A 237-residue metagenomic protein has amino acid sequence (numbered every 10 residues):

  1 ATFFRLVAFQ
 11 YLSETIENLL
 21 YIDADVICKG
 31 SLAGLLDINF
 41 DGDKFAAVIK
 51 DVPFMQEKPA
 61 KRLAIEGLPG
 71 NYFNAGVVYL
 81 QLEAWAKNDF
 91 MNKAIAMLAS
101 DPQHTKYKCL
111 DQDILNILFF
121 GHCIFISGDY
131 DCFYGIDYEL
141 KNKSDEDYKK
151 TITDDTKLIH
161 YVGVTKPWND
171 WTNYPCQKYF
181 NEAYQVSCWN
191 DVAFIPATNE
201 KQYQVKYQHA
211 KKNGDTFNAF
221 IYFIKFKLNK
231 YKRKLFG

Functional and structural regions predicted by a protein language model:
A1, P69-Y72, Y107, T151-I152: A short catalytic or substrate-binding loop motif that flags glycine-/basic-rich loops and adjacent residues that bind
T2-M55, Y72, V77-E83, N88: GT-A fold catalytic core of metal-dependent nucleotide-sugar glycosyltransferases, centered on the diacidic
R5, L20, R62, K227 (+1 more regions): Arginine residue identity/basic-tract feature
L36, A64-E66, K93-M97: Short, surface-exposed, charged loop/turn segments at secondary-structure junctions
F45-E66, N173-C176, W189: A short, conserved beta-to-alpha structural element at the edge of catalytic cores that scaffolds binding
R62-L68, S144-Y148: Short, P/G- and charge-enriched loop/turn segments at secondary-structure junctions
L80-G237: A glycosyltransferase accessory/donor-loop signature
